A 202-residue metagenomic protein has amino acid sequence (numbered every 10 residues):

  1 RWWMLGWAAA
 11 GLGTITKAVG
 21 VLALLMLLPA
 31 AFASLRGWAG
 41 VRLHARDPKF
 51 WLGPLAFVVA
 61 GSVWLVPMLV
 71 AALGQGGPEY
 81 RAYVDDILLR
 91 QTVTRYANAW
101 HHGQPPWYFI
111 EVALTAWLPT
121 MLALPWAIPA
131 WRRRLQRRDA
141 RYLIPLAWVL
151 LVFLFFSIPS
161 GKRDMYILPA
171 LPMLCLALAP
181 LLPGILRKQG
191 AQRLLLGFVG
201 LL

Functional and structural regions predicted by a protein language model:
R1-G11, A147-V149: Short hydrophobic alpha-helices at membrane interfaces in multi-pass membrane enzymes
R1-M4, D139-R141, A191: Membrane-helix interface segments
R1-W3, L182-I185: Membrane-interface transmembrane helices that cradle and orient dolichyl/undecaprenyl
L5, I167-C175: Hydrophobic core segments of transmembrane alpha-helices in multi-pass, intramembrane catalytic enzymes
I15, G161-P169: Replace "multi-pass membrane enzymes" with "multi-pass membrane proteins
V21-R163, M173, P180, G197-L202: Transmembrane-lumen/periplasm boundary regions of multi-pass, lipid-linked membrane glycan transferases
L186-L202: Signature aromatic-anchored transmembrane alpha helix within multi-pass, membrane-resident enzymes that catalyze glycan
